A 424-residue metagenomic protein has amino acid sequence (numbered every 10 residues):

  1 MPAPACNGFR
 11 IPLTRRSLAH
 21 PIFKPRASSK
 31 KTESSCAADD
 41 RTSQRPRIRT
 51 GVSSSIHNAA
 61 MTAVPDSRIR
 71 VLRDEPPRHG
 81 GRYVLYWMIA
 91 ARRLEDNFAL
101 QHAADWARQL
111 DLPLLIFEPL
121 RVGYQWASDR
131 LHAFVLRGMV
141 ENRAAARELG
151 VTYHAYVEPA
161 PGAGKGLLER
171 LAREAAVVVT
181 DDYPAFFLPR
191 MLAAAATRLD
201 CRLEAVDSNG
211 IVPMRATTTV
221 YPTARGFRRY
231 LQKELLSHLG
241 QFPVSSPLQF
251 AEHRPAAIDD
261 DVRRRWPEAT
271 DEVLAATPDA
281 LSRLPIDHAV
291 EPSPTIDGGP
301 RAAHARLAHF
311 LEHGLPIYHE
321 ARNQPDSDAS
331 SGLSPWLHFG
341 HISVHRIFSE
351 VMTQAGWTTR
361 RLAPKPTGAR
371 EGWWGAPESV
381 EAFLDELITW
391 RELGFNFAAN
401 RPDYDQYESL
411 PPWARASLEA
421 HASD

Functional and structural regions predicted by a protein language model:
A5, F9, T14, A19 (+5 more regions): Terminal low-complexity, poorly structured segments
C6, R10-S17, F23-C36, R41-R49 (+1 more regions): Low-acidity, Ser/Thr- and Arg-rich intrinsically disordered low-complexity segments
I11, R15, H20, P25 (+7 more regions): Generic detector of low-complexity/intrinsically disordered segments and short hydrophobic N-terminal stretches
H57-P247: Trp/Phe/Arg-rich N-terminal binding region typifying the photolyase-homology
H79-G80, V220-W413: Glycine/tryptophan-enriched, flexible segments
H421-D424: Short, intrinsically disordered, charge-balanced linker/junction segments flanking boundaries in proteins
